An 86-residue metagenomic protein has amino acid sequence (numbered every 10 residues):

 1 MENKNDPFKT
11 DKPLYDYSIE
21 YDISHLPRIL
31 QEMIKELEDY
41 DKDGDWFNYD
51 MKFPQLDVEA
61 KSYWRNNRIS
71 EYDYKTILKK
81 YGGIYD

Functional and structural regions predicted by a protein language model:
E2-D86: Acidic, Ser/Pro/Thr-rich low-complexity regulatory regions and the short amphipathic helical interaction modules they
